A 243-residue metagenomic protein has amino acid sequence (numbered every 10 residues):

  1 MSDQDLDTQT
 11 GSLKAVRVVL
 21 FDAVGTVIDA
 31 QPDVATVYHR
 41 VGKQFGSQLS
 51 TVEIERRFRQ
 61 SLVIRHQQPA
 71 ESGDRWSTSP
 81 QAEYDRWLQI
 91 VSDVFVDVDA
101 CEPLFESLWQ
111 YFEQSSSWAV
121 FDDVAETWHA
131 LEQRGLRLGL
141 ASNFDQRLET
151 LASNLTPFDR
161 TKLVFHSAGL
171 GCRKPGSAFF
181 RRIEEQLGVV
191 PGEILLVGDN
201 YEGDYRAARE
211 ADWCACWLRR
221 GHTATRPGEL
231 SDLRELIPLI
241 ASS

Functional and structural regions predicted by a protein language model:
M1-V19, D29, V52, C101-F105 (+3 more regions): Asp-based, Mg2+/Mn2+-dependent phosphohydrolase catalytic module
D7-D122, R134: N-terminal helical cap/lid subdomain that shapes the substrate entry/recognition surface in HAD-like hydrolases
